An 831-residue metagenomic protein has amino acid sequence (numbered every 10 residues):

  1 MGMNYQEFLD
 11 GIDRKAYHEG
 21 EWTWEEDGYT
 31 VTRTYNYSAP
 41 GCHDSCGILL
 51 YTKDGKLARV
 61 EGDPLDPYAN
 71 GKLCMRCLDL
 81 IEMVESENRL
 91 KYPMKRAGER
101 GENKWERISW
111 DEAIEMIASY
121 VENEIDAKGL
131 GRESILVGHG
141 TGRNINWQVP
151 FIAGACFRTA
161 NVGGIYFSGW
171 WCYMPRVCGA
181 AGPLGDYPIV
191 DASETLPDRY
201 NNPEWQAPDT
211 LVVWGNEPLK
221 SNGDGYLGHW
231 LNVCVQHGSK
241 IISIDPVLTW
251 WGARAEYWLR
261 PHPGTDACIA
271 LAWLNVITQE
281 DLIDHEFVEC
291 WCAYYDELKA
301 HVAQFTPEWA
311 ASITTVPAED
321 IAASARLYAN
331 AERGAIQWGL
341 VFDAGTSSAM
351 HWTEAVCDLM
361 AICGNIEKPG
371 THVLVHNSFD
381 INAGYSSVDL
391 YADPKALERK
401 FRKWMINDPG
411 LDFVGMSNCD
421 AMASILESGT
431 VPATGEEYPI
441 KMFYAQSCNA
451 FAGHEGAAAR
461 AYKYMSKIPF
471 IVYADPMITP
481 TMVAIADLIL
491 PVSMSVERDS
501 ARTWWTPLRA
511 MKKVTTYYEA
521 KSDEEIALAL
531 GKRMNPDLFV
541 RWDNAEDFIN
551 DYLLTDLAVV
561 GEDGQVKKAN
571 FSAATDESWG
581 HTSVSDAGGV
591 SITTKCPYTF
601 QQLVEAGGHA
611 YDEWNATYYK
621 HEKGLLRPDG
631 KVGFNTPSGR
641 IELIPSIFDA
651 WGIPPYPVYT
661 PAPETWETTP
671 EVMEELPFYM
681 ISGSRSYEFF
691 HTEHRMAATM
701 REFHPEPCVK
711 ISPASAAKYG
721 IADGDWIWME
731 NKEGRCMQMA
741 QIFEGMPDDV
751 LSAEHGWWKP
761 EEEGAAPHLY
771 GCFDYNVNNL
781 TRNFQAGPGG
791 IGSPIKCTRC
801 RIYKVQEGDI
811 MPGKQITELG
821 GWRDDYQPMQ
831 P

Functional and structural regions predicted by a protein language model:
M1-K15, T346, E524-C596, F600-Q601 (+2 more regions): Long, contiguous, secondary-structure-rich segments that constitute the structural scaffold of globular domains
G2-E497, M534, E622-G624, K631-G633 (+2 more regions): Catalytic alpha/large subunits of respiratory electron-transfer oxidoreductases, centered on bis-MGD molybdoenzymes
N202, V496-T516, A527, G531-R533 (+2 more regions): Glycine/threonine-rich phosphate-binding loop and adjacent beta-strand/alpha-helix elements that clamp
H376-A383, R695-A698, P705: Flexible, small-/acidic-enriched active-site or ligand-binding loops
Y391, L554-A697: Long, low-complexity segments enriched in small/aliphatic residues
A433, I440, S447-F451, K463 (+3 more regions): C-terminal substrate/ligand-recognition segments
F443, I471, D487, L530 (+6 more regions): Hydrophobic, well-ordered secondary-structure elements that form the walls of internal hydrophobic environments
R460, P469-F470, D475-M477, K512-N535 (+1 more regions): Phosphate/diphosphate-binding loops
